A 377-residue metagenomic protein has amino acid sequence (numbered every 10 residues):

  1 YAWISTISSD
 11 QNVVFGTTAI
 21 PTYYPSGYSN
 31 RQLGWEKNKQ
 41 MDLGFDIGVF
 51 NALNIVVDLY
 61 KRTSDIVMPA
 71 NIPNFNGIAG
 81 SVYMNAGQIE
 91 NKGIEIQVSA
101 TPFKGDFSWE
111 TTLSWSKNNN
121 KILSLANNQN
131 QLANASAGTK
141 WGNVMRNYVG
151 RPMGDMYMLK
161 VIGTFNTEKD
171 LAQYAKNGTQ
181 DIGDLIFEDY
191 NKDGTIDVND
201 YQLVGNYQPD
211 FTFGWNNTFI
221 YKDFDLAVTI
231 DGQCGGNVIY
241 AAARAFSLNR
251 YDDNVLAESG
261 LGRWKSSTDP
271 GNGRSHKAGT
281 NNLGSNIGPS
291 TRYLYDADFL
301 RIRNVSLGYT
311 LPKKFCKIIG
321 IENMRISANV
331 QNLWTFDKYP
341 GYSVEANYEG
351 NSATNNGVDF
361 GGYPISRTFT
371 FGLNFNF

Functional and structural regions predicted by a protein language model:
Y1-A2, M84, F103-N206, S266 (+2 more regions): Conserved small-residue
Y1-E36, D58-I89: Solvent-exposed loop/turn elements at secondary-structure boundaries
K37-M41, L59-D65, G80, E90-I94 (+5 more regions): Transmembrane beta-barrel architecture of outer-membrane proteins
N51-I55, I94, D106-F107, D223-V228 (+1 more regions): Repeated loop/turn-to-beta-strand initiation elements of outer-membrane beta-barrel proteins
L59-D65, A100-P102, W115-K121, Y221-D223 (+5 more regions): Transmembrane beta-strands of outer-membrane beta-barrel pores
A86-N91, A135-N166, R263-N272, S285-S290 (+1 more regions): C-terminal beta-signal and terminal closure region of outer-membrane beta-barrel proteins
E95-V98, G105, T112, N120 (+1 more regions): Outer-membrane beta-barrel "beta-signal"
Q233-R325, V330-Q331, N347: Extracytoplasmic gating/loop element in the C-terminal half of outer-membrane beta-barrel translocons and assembly
